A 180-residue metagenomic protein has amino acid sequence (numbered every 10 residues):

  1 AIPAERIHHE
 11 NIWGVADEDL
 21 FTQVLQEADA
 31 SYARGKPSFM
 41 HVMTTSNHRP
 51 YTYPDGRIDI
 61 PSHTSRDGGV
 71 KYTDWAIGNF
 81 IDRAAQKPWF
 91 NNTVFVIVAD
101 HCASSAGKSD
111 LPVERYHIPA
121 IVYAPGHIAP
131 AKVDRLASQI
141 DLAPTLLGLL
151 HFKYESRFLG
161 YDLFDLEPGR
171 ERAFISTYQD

Functional and structural regions predicted by a protein language model:
A1-D180: Solvent-exposed soluble domains appended to multi-pass membrane proteins
